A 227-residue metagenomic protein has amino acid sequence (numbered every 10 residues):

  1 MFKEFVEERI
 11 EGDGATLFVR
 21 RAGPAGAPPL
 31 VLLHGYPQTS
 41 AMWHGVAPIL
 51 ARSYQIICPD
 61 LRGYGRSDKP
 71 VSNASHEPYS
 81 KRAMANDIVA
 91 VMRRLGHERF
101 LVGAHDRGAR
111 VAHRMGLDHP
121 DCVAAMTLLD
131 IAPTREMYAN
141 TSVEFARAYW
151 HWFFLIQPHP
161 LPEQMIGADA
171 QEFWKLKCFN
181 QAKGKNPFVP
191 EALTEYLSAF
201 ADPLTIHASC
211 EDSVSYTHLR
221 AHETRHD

Functional and structural regions predicted by a protein language model:
F2-E8, A15-L17, P24-A25, P29 (+3 more regions): Flexible "cap/lid" subdomain of the alpha/beta-hydrolase fold that forms the substrate-access gate
E11-D13, H34: Short strand-coil-strand connectors
R21-K69: Conserved HGGG/HGGXW glycine-rich cap/lid loop of the alpha/beta-hydrolase fold
Y36, A132-P133, R225: Short, flexible active-site-adjacent loop segments at beta-strand->alpha-helix junctions, enriched in small/polar
A221-D227: A short, hydrophobic C-terminal helix/tail in secreted or cell-surface proteins
